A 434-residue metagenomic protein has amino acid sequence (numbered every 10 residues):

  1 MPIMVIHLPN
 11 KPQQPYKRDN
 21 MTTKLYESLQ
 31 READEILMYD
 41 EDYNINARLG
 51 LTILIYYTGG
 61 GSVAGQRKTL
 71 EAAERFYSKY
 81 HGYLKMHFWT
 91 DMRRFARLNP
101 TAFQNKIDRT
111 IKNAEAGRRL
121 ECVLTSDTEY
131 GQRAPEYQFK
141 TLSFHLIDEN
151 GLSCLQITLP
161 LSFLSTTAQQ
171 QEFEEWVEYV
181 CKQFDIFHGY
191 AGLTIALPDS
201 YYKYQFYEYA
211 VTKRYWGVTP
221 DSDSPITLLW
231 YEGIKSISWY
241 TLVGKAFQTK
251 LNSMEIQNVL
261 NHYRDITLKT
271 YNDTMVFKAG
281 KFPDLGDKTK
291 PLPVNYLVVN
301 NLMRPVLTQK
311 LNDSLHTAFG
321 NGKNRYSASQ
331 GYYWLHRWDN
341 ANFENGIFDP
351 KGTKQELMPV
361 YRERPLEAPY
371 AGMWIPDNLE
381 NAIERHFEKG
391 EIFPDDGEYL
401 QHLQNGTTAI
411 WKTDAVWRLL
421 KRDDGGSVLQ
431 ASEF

Functional and structural regions predicted by a protein language model:
I6, P12-Y83, D199-L357: C-terminal interaction module
G61-G65, L164-E172, R362: Conserved aromatic-histidine-acidic binding/catalytic patches
R67-H87, N381-Q401: Short, flexible N-terminal segments of the mature chain
H81-A210: Internal, hydrophobic cores of structured domains that mediate oligomerization or house catalytic pockets within large
T158-L161, A279-L285, F434: Secondary-structure transition/turn motif
M358-R364: Short, recurring structural edge motifs at helix starts
R364, P369, E384-F434: Intrinsically disordered, low-complexity terminal tails and linkers in eukaryotic proteins, enriched in charged/polar
P369-E380: Extracellular/lumenal glycan-associated surfaces
